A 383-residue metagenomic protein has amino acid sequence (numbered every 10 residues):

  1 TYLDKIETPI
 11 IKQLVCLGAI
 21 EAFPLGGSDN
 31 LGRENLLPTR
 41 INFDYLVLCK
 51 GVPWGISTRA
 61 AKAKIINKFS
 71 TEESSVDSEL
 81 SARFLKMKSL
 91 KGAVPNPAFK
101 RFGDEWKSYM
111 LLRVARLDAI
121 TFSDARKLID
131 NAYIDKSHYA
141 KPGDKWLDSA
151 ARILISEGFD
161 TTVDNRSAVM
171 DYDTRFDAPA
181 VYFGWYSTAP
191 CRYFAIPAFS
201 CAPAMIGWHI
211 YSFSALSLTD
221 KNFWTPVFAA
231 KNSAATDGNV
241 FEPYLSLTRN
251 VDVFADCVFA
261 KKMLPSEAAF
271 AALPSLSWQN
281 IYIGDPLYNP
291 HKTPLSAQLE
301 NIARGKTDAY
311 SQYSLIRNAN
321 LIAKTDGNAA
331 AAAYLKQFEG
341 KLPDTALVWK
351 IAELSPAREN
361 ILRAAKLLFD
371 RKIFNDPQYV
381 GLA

Functional and structural regions predicted by a protein language model:
T1-K336, K341-D344, R358: Cysteine-dependent hydrolase recognition
Y313, A346, P377-G381: Start-of-helix register in tetratricopeptide repeats
R317, W349-K350, L354, G381-A383: "A position-specific structural signal for the A-helix of alpha-solenoid helical repeats
A333, R363-K366: Primarily a tetratricopeptide repeat
K336-L342, L367-D376: Solenoid-like repeat scaffolds
P343-A346, A364: Mixed-charge, low-complexity intrinsically disordered regions
P356-R363: Alpha-helical linker/edge segments of TPR/alpha-solenoid repeat scaffolds and analogous pre-/post-domain helices
